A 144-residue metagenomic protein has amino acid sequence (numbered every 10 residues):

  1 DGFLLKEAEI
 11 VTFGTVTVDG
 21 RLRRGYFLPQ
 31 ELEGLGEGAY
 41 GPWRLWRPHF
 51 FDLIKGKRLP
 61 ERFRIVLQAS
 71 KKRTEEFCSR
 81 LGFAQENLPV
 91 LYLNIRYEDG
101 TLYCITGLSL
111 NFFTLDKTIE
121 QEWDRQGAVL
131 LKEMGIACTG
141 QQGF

Functional and structural regions predicted by a protein language model:
D1-P42: Charge-rich, low-complexity N-terminal segments
K6, K55-K57, K71-K72, K117 (+1 more regions): Context-gated lysine
V11, V16-V18, V66, V90 (+2 more regions): Extended aliphatic helical segments
F13, Q30, R73-E75, Y103 (+1 more regions): Residues in flexible loops and secondary-structure boundaries
L32-T101: Surface-exposed, low-hydrophobicity interaction/linker segments
L102-F144: Mixed-charge, glycine-accented linear interaction segment located at domain edges/termini
